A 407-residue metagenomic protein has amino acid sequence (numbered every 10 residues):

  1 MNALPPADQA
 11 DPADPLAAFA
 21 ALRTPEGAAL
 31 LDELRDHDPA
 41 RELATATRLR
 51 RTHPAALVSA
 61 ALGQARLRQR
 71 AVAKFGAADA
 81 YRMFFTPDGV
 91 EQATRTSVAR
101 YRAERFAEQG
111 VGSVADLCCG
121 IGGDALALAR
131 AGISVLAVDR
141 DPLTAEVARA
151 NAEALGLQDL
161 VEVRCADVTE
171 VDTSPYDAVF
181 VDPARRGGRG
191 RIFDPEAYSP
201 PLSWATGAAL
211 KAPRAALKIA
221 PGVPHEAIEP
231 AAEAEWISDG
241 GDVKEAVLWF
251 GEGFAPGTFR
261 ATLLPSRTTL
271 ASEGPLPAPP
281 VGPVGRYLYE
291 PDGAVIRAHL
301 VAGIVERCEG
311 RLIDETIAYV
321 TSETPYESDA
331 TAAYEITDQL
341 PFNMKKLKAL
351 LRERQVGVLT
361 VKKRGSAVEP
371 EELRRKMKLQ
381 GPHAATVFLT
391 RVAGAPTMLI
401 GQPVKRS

Functional and structural regions predicted by a protein language model:
M1-S407: SAM-dependent transferase fold signal centered on methyltransferase-like domains, encompassing both Class I
